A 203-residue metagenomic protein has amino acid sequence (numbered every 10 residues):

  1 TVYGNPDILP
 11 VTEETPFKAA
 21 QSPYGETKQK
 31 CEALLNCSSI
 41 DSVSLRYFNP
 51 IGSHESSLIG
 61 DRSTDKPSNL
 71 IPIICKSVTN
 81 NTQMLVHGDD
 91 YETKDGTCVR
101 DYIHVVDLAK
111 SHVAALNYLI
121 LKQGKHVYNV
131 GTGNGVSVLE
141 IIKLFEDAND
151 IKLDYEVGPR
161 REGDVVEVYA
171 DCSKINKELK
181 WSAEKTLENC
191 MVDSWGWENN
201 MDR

Functional and structural regions predicted by a protein language model:
V2-N49, L58-N69: Catalytic helix-loop patch of NAD(P)-dependent Rossmann-fold dehydrogenases
Y3, I51-H54, N134-V136: Feature marks short, surface-exposed loop/turn motifs that line or immediately flank catalytic pockets and channel
D7-L9, H54-I59, C98-V99, I141-I142: Short aromatic-enriched loop/helix-cap "lid" or pocket-rim segments at secondary-structure transitions that line
T12-T15, I51-E55, K122, D150-L153: A short alpha-helix capping/helix-coil boundary motif
N36, I71, A109, V113: Short alpha-helix within the catalytic core of nucleotide-sugar-dependent glycosyltransferases
S38-S39, P72-N80: Short amphipathic alpha-helices and their capping/turn segments at secondary-structure boundaries
S68-I71, H104: C-terminal catalytic core of Y-nucleophile DNA break-rejoin enzymes
K76-R203: C-terminal substrate-binding subdomain of Rossmann-fold SDR/epimerase-dehydratase oxidoreductases
